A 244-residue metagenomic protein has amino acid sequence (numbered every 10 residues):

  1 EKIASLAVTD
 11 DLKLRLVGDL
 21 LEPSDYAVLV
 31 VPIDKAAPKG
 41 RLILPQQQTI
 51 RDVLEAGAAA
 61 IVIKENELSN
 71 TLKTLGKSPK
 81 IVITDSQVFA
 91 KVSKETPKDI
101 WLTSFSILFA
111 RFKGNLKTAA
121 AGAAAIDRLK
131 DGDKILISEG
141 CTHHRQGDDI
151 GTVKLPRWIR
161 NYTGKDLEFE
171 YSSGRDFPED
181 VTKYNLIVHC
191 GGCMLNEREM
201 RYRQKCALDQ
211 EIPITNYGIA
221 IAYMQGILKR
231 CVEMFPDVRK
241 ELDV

Functional and structural regions predicted by a protein language model:
E1-D149, W158-R160, Y171-L186, M194-L195 (+2 more regions): C-terminal-of-GTPase-core extension/linker across diverse P-loop GTPases
T152: Nuclease catalytic cores that cleave nucleic-acid phosphodiester bonds, predominantly acidic two-metal-ion
L155: Active/binding-pocket-proximal capping segment
G164-L167: Short beta-strand/loop segments at the ligand-binding rim of alpha/beta enzyme cores
